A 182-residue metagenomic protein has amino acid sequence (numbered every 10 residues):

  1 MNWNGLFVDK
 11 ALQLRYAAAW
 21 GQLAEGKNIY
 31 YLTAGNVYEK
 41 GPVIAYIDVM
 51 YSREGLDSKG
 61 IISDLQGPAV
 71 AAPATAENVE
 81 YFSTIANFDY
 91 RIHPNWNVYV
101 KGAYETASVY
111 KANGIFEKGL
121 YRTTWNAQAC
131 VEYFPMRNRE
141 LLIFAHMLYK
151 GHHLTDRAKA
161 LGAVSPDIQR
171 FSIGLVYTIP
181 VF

Functional and structural regions predicted by a protein language model:
N2-N126: Detector for outer-membrane/organellar transmembrane beta-barrel domains, recognizing the amphipathic beta-strand
T84-A86, W125-F134, E140-L142, I173-L175: Conserved C-terminal beta-signal and adjacent last beta-strands/turns of outer-membrane beta-barrel proteins
Y90, A103, H152-G162, P166-G174: Exposed, low-structure sequence patches enriched in small/polar residues
G114-I115, F144-H146, A158-A160: Composition- and surface-driven signal marking solvent-exposed, interaction-prone regions in large proteins
V131, P135, S165-F182: Outer-membrane beta-barrel "beta-signal"
R137, A145-D156: C-terminal beta-signal and adjacent terminal beta-strands/loops of Gram-negative outer-membrane beta-barrel proteins
